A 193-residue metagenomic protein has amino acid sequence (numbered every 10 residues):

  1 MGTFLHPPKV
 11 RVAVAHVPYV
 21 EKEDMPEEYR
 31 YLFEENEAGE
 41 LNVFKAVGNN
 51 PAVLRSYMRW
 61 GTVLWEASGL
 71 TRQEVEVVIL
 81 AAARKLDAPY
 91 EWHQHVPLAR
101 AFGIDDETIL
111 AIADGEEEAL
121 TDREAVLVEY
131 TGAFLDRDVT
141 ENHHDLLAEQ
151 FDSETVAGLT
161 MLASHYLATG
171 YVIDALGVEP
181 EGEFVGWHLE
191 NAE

Functional and structural regions predicted by a protein language model:
M1-E193: Hydrophobic alpha-helical segments
